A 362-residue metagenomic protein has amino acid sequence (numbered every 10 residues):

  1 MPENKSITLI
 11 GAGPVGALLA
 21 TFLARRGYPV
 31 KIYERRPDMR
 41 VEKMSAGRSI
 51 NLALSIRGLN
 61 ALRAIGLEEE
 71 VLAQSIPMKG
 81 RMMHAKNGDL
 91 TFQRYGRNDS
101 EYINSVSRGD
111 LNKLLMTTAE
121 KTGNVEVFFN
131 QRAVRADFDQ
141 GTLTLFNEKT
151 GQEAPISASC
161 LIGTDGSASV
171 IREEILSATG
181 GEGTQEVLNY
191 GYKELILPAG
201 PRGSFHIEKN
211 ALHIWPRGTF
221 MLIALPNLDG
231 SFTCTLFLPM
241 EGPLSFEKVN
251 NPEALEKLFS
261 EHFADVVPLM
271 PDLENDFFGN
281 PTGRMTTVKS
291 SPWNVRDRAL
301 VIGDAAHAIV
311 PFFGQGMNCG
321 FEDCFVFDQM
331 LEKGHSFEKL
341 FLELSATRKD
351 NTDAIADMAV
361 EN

Functional and structural regions predicted by a protein language model:
M1-I7, R25-R26: Extreme N-terminal leader/targeting segments of oxidoreductases
S6, P29, M317: Residues at the starts of beta-strands that form the adenosine-phosphate
I10-R25, L195, P281-E361: Conserved mid-domain beta->alpha element of the FAD-binding
V15, D38, A168: Conserved Rossmann-like nucleotide-cofactor binding loop
A24-G47: Glycine-rich FAD pyrophosphate-binding loop
I32-Y33, G163, I302: Generic enzyme active-site microenvironment
K43-T118: Active-site-adjacent segment of FAD-dependent monooxygenases/related oxidoreductases
T117, Q131-R135, Q140-M285, K289-V295: Conserved FAD-binding catalytic core of PHBH/FMO-like flavoproteins
